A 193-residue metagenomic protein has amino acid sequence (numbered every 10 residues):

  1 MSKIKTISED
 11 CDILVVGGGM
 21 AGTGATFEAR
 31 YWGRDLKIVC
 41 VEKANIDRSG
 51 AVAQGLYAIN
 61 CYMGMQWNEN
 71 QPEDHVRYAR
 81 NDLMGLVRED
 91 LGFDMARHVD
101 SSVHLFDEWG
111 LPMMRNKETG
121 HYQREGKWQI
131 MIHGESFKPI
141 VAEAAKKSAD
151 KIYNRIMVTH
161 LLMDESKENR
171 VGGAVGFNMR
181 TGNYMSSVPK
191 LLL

Functional and structural regions predicted by a protein language model:
S2-G18: N-terminal/domain-start segments enriched in small and hydrophobic, helix-friendly residues, covering either
I4-K5, L36-K37, K43-G172, F177-N183: Conserved N-terminal/central alpha/beta ligand/cofactor-binding core
S8-C11, R180-L191: Core beta-strand elements of the Rossmann-like FAD/NAD(P) dinucleotide-binding domain in flavoenzyme oxidoreductases
I13-C40: N-terminal Rossmann-like FAD-binding beta1-loop-alpha1 element of flavoenzymes
L14, A44, L192: Anionic group-transfer/hydrolysis microenvironments
M20, V175, S186-S187: Mobile, glycine-rich extracellular loop/lid and propeptide segments that shape or gate substrate/ligand access
G24, E28, G50-A51, L192: Hydrophobic/aromatic ligand-binding patch that stacks against planar heteroaromatic rings of cofactors or nucleotides
